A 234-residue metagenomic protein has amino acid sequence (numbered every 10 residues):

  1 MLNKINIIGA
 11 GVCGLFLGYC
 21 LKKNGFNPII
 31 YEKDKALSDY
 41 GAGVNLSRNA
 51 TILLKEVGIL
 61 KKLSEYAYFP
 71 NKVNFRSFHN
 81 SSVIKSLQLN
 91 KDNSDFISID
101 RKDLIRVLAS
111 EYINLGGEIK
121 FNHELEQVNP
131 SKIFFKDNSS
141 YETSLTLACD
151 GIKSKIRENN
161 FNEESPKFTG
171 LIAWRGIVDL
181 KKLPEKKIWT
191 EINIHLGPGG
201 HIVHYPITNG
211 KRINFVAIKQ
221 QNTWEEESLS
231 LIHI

Functional and structural regions predicted by a protein language model:
L2-I5, S47-D179, N222-L231: Conserved N-terminal helical subregion
A10-G11: Glycine-rich Rossmann-fold phosphate-binding loop(s) that bind the pyrophosphate of adenine dinucleotide cofactors
G14-L15: N-terminal Rossmann-fold NAD(P) dinucleotide-binding loop
K22-G41: Glycine-rich FAD pyrophosphate-binding loop
A36-I52: Conserved N-terminal glycine-rich FAD pyrophosphate-binding loop of Rossmann-like flavoproteins
T190-E225: Active-site substrate-recognition segment that forms the wall of the catalytic cavity or substrate channel
